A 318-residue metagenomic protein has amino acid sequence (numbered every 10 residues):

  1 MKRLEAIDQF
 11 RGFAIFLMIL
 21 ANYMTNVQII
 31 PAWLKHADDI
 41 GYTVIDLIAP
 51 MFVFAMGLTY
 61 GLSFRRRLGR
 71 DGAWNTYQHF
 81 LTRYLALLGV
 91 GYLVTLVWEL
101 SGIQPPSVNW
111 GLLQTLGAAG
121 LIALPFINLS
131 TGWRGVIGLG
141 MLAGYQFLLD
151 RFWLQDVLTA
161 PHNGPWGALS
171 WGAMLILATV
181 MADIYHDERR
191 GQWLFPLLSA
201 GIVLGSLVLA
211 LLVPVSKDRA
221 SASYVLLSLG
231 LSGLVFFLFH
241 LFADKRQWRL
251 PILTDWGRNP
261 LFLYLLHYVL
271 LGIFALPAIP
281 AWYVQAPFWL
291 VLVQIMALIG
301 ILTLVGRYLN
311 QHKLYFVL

Functional and structural regions predicted by a protein language model:
M1-L318: Alpha-helical transmembrane segments and their immediate juxtamembrane cytosolic regions
